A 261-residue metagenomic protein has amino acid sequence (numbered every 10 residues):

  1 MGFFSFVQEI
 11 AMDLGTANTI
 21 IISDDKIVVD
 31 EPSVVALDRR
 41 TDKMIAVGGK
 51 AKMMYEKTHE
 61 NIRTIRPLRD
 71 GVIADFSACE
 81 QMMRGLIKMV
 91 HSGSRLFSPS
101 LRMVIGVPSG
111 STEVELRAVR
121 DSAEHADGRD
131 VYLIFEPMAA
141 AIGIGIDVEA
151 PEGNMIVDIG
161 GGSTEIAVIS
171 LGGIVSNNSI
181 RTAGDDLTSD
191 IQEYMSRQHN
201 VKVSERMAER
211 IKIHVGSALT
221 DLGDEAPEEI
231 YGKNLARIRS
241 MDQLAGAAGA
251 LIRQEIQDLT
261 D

Functional and structural regions predicted by a protein language model:
M1-I159, A167-T260: Nucleotide/phosphate-binding catalytic cleft detector across ATP-hydrolyzing and phosphate-transferring enzymes
